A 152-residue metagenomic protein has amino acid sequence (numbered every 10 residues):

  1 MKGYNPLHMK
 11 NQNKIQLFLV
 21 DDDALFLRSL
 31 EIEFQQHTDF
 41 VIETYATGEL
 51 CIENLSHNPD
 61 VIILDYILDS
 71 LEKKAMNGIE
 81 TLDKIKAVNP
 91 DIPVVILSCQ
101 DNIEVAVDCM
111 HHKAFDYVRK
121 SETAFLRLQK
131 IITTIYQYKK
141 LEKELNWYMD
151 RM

Functional and structural regions predicted by a protein language model:
M1-F18, D23-E31, L145-M152: Non-catalytic signal-transmission and effector/linker regions of two-component phosphorelay proteins
A24-A46: Two-component/phosphorelay signaling modules centered on CheY-like receiver
T44-V61, D65-S70: Acidic, metal-coordinating helix/loop segments flanking the phosphotransfer/catalytic sites of two-component signaling
A46, K74, M110-K130: Output/docking surface of receiver
L55-H57, K84-D91, H112: Conserved phosphotransfer cores of two-component systems
M76, E80, A87, Q100-V118: Alpha4 helix (beta4-alpha4-beta5 surface) of REC/receiver domains from two-component response regulators
R127-K140: Receiver (REC) domain switch/output surface
